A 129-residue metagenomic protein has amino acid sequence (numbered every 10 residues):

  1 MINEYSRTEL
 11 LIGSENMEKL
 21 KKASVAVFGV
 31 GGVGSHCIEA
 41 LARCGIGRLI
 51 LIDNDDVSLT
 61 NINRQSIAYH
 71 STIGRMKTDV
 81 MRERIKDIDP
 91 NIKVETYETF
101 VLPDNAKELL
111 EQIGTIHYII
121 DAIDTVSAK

Functional and structural regions predicted by a protein language model:
M1-A26: N-terminal charged helix/coil linker that caps or initiates catalytic domains
K21-A42, R48-D53: Glycine-rich adenosine-cofactor-binding loop
I46-D89: Glycine-rich phosphate-binding loop and adjoining beta1-alpha1-beta2 segment of Rossmann-like nucleotide-binding folds
V94-T96: Hydrophobic/aromatic anchor residues within beta-strands of the central parallel beta-sheet of Rossmann-like
T99-F100: Conserved acidic residues
D104-G114: Short amphipathic alpha-helix with an adjacent loop that forms part of the alpha/beta core around
H117-Y118: Conserved acidic residues
